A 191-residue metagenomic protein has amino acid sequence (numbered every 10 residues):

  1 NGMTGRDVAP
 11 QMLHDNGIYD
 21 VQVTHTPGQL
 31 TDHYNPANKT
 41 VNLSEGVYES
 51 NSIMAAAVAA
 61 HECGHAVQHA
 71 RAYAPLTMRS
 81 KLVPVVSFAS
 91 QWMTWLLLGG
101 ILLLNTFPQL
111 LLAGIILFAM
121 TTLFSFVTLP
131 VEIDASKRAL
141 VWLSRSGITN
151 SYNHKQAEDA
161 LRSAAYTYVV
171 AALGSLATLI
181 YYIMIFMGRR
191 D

Functional and structural regions predicted by a protein language model:
N1-A89, L123-D191: Polar-ligand-bearing catalytic/cofactor-coordination segments of membrane-embedded or membrane-tethered inner-membrane
V83-F107: Post-HExxH zinc-binding segment in Zn-dependent metallohydrolases
W95-G99, A119, I183: Core hydrophobic alpha-helical membrane-spanning segments
T106-I116: Hydrophobic alpha-helical transmembrane segments
I115-F124: Small-residue-enriched core segments of transmembrane alpha-helices in multipass membrane transport and channel
